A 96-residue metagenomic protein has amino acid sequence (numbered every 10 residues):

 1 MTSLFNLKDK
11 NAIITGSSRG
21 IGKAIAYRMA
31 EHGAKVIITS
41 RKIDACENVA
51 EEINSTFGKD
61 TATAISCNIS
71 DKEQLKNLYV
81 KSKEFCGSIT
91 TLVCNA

Functional and structural regions predicted by a protein language model:
M1-I13: Flexible N-terminal pre-Rossmann segment of NAD(P)-dependent oxidoreductases
N11, S18-G20: Conserved glycine-rich cofactor-binding loop
T15, I89-A96: Rossmann-fold scaffold of SDR-type NAD(P)-dependent oxidoreductases
M29: Aromatic pocket-lining residues of Rossmann-like dinucleotide-binding sites
H32-V49: Conserved glycine-rich Rossmann-like NAD(P)H-binding loop of the short-chain dehydrogenase/reductase
I43, S66-L78: The beta1-alpha1 cofactor-binding region of Rossmann-like NAD(H)/NADP(H)-dependent oxidoreductases
A62-A64: Hydrophobic/aromatic anchor residues within beta-strands of the central parallel beta-sheet of Rossmann-like
